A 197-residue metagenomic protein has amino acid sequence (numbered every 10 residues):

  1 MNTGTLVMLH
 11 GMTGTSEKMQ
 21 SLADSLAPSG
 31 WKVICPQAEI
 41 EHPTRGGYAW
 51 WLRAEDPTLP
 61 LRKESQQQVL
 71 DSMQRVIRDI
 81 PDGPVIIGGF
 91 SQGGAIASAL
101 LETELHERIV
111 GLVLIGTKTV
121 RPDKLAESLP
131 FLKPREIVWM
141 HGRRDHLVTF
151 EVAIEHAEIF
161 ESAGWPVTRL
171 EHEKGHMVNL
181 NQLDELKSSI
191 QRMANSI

Functional and structural regions predicted by a protein language model:
T3-D82: Serine-hydrolase catalytic machinery in alpha/beta-hydrolase-like enzymes
G11-G14, K118, R143: Active-site glycine-rich loops that stabilize anionic/oxyanionic intermediates across multiple enzyme folds
R45-W51, T117-I137: Flexible "cap/lid" loop of the alpha/beta hydrolase fold
I87-G89, I115: Short beta-strand immediately N-terminal to the catalytic nucleophile in serine-hydrolase-like folds
G89-G93, A97: Gly/Ala-rich beta-loop-alpha elbow adjacent to hydrolase catalytic centers
E107-T119: A conserved short beta-strand
V138-H141, D145: Short beta-strand/loop motif that positions the catalytic acidic residue of the alpha/beta-hydrolase fold
E151-A157, E161-I197: C-terminal catalytic histidine-bearing segment of alpha/beta-hydrolase fold enzymes
